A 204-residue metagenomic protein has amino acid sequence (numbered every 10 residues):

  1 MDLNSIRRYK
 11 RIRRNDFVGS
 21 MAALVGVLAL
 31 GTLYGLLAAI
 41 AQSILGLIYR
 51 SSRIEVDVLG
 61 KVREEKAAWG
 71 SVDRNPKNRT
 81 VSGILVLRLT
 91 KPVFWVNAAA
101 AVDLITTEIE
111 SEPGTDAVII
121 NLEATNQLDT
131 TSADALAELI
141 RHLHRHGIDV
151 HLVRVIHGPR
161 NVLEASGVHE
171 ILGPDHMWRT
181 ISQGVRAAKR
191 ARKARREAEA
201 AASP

Functional and structural regions predicted by a protein language model:
M1-I171, K189-R192, R196, S203-P204: The feature marks cytosolic C-terminal regulatory regions of anion transporters and related permeases
I171-A187: Short acidic-hydrophobic, aromatic-tinged amphipathic segments that line or gate anion-handling sites
